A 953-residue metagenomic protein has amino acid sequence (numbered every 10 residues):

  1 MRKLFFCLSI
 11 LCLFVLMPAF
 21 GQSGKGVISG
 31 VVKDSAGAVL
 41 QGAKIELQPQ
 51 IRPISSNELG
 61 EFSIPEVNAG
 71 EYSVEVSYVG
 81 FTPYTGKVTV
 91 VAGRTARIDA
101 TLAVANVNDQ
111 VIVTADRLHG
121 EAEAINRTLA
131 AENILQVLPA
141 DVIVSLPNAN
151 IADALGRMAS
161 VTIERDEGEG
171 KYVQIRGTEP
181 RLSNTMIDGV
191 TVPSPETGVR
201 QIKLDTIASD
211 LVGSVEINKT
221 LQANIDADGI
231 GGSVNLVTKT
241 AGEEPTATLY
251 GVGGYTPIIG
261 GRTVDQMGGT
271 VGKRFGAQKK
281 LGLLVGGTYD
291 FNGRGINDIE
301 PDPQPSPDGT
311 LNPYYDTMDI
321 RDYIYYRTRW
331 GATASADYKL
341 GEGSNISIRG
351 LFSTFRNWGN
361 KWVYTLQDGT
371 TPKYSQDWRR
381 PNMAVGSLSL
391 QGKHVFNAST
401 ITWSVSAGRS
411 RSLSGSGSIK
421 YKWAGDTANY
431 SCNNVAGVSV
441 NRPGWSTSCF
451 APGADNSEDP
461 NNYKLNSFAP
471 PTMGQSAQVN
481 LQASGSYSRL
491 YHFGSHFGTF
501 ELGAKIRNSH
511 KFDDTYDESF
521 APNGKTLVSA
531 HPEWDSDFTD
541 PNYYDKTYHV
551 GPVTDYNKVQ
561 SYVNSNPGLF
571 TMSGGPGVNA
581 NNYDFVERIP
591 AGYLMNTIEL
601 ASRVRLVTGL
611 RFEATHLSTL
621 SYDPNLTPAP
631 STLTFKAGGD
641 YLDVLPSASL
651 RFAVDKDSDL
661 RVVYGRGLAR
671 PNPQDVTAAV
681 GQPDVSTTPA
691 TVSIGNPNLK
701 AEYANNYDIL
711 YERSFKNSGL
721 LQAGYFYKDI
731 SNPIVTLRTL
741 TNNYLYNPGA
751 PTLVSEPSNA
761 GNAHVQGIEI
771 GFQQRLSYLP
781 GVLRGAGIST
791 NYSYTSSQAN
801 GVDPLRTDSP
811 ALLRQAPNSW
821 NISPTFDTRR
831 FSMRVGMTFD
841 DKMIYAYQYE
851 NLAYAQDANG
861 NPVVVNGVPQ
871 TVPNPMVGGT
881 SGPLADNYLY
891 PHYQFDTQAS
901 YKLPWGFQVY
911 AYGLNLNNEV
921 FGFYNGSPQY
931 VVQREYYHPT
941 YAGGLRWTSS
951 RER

Functional and structural regions predicted by a protein language model:
F20-H119: Periplasm-facing N-terminal accessory domains of Gram-negative outer-membrane beta-barrel systems
T82, V91-R97, Q110-Q174, P180 (+3 more regions): Periplasmic N-terminal accessory/gating domains of Gram-negative outer-membrane beta-barrel systems
M158-A159, P193-S194, V199, T206-T248 (+1 more regions): A beta-strand signature from Gram-negative outer-membrane beta-barrel systems, especially the internal plug domain
I225, A241-T246, G276-L281, E342-G343 (+10 more regions): Short loop/turn motifs that connect adjacent beta-strands in outer-membrane beta-barrel proteins
G260-K361, D377-S399, P646-S649: Transmembrane beta-barrel wall of Gram-negative outer-membrane proteins
Y374-S387, N581-R588, G639, D657 (+6 more regions): Outer-membrane beta-barrel signature, preferentially recognizing the C-terminal barrel domain of Gram-negative
F726-D729, T739-T741, L745-Y849: Gram-negative outer-membrane beta-barrel transporters
A786, F839-P869, P873-M876, L889 (+1 more regions): C-terminal beta-signal and adjacent terminal beta-strands/loops of Gram-negative outer-membrane beta-barrel proteins
